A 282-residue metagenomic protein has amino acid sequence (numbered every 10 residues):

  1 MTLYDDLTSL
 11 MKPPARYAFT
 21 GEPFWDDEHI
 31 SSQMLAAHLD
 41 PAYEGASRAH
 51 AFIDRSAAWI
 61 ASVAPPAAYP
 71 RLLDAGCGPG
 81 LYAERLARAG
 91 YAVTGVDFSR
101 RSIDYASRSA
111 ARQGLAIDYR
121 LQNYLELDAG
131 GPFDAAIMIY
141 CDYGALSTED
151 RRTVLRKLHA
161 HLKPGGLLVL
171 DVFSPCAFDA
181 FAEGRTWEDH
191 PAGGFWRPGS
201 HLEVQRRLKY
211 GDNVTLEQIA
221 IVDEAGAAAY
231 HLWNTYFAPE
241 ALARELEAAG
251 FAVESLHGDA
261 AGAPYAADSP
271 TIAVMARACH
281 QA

Functional and structural regions predicted by a protein language model:
M1-W25: N-terminal auxiliary segments of SAM/dcSAM-dependent transferases
H50-A68: Conserved alpha-helix/loop element of class I SAM-dependent methyltransferases that forms part of the SAM/SAH-binding
P79-A89: Conserved SAM-binding loop of SAM-dependent methyltransferases across substrates and taxa, primarily the Class I
S99-R101: Conserved SAM/SAH-binding beta-strand->alpha-helix loop
R112-E126: Conserved SAM-binding strand-loop segment of SAM-dependent methyltransferases
R152-P164: A short glycine-rich, Lys/Arg-flanked "PGG" loop and its adjoining helix->strand segment in the class I
G165-V172: Conserved beta-strand signature within the Rossmann-like core of class I S-adenosyl-L-methionine
V172-E240, R244: SAM-dependent methyltransferase
